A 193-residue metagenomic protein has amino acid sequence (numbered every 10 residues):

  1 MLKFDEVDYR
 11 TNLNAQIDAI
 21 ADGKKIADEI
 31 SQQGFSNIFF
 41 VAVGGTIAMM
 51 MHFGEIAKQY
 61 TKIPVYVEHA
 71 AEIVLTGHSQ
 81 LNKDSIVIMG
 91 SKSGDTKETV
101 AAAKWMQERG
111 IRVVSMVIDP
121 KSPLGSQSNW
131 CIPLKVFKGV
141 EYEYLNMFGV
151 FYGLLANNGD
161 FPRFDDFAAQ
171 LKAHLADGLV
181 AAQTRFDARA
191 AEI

Functional and structural regions predicted by a protein language model:
L2-S36, I132, K138-V140, N146 (+1 more regions): Active-site phosphate/pyrophosphate-binding segments
G34-F167: Glycine-rich phosphate-binding loops that contact phosphosugars or nucleotide phosphates
